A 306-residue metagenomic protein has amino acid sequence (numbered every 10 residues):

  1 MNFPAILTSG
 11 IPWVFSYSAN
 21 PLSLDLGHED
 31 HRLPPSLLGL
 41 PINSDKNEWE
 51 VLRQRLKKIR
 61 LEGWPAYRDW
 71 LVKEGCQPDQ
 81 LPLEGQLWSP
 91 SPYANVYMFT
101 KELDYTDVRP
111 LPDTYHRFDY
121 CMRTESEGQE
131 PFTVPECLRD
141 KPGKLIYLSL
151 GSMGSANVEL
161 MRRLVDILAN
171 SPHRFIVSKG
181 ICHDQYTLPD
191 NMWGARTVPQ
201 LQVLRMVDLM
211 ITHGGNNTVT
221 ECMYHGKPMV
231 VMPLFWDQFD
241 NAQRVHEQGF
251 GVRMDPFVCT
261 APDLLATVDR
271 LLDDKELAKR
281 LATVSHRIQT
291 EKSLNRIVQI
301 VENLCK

Functional and structural regions predicted by a protein language model:
M1-N47, E102: Conserved nucleotide-sugar donor-interacting segment of glycosyltransferase catalytic cores, predominantly GT-B
N2-F3, D104, N157, V219: Short, well-ordered alpha-helical microsegments
S9-P12, P92-Y93, H173, K227: A short helix->loop->beta-strand "cap" motif at the edges of active sites that frequently abuts
Y17-N20, Y120, L234: Histidine-centered beta-alpha loop that forms part of the nucleotide-sugar donor binding/catalytic region in diverse
S23-H31, S126-Q129, L204-M206, D240-A242 (+1 more regions): Short, charged, surface-exposed secondary-structure boundary motifs
N43-W70, P78-D79, L83-Q86, P92-N95 (+5 more regions): Nucleotide-activated sugar donor-binding and catalytic core shared by glycosyltransferases and related lipid-linked
M98-L209: Donor-nucleotide binding loops and adjacent catalytic segments primarily of GT-B fold Leloir glycosyltransferases
